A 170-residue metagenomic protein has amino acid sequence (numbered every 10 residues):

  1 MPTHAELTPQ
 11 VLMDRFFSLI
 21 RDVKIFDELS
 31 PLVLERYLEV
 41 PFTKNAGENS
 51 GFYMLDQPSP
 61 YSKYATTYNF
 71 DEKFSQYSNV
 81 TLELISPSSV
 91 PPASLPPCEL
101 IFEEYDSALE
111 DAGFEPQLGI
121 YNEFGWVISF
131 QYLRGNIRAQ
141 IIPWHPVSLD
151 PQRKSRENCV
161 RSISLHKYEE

Functional and structural regions predicted by a protein language model:
M1-S75: N-terminal leader/targeting segments
R21, L95, W144-P146: Short, intrinsically disordered, charge-biased short linear motifs at domain edges
P41, M54, T67-N69, N79-E83 (+3 more regions): Ser/Thr- (and often Asn-) enriched beta-sheet segments in non-cytosolic proteins
G47-P58, L82, F124-L133: Generic recognition of long tandem-repeat/solenoid scaffolds
S62-F130: Long, charged/polar, surface-exposed segments that mediate recognition or autoinhibition
I120, G125-E170: Glycine-rich, aromatic-bearing surface loops/beta-hairpins
